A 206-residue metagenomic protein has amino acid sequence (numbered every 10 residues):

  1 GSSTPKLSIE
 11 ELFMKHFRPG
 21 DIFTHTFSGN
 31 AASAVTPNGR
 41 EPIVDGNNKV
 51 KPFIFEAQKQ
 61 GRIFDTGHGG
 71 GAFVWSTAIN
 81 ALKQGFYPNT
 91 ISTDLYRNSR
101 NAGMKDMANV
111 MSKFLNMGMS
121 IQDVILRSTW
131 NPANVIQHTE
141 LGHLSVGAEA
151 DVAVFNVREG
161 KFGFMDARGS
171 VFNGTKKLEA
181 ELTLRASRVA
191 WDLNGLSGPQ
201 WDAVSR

Functional and structural regions predicted by a protein language model:
G1-F64, A72-P88: Histidine/acidic residue-rich metal-binding segments in metalloenzymes
G1-S3, G20, H25-S28, G67-G69 (+5 more regions): Fold-independent oxyanion-binding glycine-rich loops and adjacent beta-strand/coil segments at enzyme active sites
K15, I136, G142-S145, T175 (+1 more regions): Residue "hotspots" at secondary-structure boundaries inside conserved domains
D21-T24, R62-D65, P88-I91, Q122-D123 (+2 more regions): Structural motif
N30-A31, A72, S99, G160-K161 (+1 more regions): Glycine-rich nucleotide phosphate-binding loop and flanking beta-alpha elements of Rossmann-like dinucleotide-binding
G39-N47, K51-H68, V110-K113, M117 (+1 more regions): P-loop/Walker A phosphate-binding loop and immediately adjacent motor/lid segment at beta-alpha junctions
V74-E159: His/Asp/Glu-enriched, well-ordered alpha-helical/loop segment that forms or immediately abuts the divalent-metal
E149-S205: C-terminal cap of metal-dependent C-N hydrolases
